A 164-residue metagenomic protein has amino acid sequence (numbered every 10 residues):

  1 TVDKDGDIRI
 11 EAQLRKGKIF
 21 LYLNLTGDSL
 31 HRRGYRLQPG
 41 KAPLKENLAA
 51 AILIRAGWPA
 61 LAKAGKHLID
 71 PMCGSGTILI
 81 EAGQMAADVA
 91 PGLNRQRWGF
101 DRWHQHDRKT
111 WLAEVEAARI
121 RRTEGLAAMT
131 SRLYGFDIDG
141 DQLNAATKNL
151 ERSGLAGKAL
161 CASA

Functional and structural regions predicted by a protein language model:
T1-G57: Non-catalytic, mostly N-terminal accessory regions of nucleic-acid modification and defense proteins
L44-A164: Conserved S-adenosyl-L-methionine
